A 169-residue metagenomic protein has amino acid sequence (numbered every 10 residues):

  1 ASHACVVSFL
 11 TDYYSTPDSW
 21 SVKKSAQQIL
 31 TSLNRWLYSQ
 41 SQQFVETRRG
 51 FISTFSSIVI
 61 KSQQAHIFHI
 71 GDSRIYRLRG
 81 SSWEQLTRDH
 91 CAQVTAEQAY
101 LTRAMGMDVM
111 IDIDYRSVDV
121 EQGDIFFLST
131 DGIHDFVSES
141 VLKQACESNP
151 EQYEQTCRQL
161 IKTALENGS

Functional and structural regions predicted by a protein language model:
A1-S169: PP2C/PPM-type serine/threonine phosphatase catalytic domain
